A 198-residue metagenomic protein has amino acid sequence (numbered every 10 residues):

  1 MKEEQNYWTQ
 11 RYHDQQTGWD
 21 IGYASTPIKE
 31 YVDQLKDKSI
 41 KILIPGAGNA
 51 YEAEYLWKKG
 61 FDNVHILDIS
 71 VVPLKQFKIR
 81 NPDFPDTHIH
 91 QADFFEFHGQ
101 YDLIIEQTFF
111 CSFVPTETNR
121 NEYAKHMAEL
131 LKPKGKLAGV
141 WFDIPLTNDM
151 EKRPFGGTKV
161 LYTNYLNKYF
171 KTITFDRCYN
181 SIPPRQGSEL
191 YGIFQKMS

Functional and structural regions predicted by a protein language model:
M1-G99, T116-S198: Class I (Rossmann-like) S-adenosyl-L-methionine-dependent methyltransferase catalytic domain, capturing the SAM-binding
I105: A conserved beta-strand element that flanks and buttresses the S-adenosyl-L-methionine
T108-S112: Short catalytic micro-motifs in class I SAM-dependent methyltransferases
